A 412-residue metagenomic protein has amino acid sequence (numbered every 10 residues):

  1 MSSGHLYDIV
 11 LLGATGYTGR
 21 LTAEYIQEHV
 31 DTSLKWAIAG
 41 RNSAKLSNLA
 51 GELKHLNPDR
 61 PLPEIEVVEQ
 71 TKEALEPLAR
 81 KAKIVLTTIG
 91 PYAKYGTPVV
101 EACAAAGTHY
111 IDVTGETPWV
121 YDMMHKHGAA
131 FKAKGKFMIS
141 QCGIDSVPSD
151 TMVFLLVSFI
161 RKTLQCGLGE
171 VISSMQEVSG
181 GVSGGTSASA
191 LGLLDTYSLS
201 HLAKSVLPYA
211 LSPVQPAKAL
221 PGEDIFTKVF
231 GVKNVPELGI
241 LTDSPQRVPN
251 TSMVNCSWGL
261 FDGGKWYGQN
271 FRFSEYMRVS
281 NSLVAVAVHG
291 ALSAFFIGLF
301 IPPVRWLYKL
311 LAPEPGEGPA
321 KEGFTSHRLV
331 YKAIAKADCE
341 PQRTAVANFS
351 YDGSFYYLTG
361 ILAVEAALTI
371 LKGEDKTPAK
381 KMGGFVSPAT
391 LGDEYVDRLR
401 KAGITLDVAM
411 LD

Functional and structural regions predicted by a protein language model:
Y7-E28: N-terminal Rossmann NAD(P)H-binding glycine-rich loop of SDR-like oxidoreductase domains
L12, A39, T88: The conserved SAM/SAH-binding core of class I Rossmann-like methyltransferase domains, concentrating on the hydrophobic
T15, R41-N42: Residues in the short beta-alpha loop(s) of Rossmann-like NAD(P)-binding domains
Y25-S33, F261: A short, Lys/Arg-enriched amphipathic alpha-helix followed by its capping loop at the start of a domain
K35, A44-D122: NAD(P)H-binding glycine-rich loop region in Rossmannoid oxidoreductase-like domains and their noncatalytic homologs
T114-K136: Rossmann-fold NAD(P)-binding glycine/threonine-rich loop
G135, S158-D412: C-terminal catalytic/substrate-binding lobe primarily of soluble NAD(P)-dependent oxidoreductases
